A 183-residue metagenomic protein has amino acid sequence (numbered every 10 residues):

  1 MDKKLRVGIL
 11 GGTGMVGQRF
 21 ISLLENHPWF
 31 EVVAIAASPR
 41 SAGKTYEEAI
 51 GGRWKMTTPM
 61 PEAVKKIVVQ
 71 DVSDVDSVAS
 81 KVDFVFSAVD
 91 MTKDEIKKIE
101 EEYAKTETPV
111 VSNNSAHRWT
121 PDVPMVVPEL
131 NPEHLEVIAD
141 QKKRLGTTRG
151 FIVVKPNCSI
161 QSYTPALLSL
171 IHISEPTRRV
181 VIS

Functional and structural regions predicted by a protein language model:
D2-R6: Extreme N-terminal starter segment of soluble prokaryotic enzymes
T13, G17-I21: N-terminal Rossmann NAD(P)H-binding glycine-rich loop of SDR-like oxidoreductase domains
N26, V32-V64: Glycine-rich phosphate-binding loop and adjoining beta1-alpha1-beta2 segment of Rossmann-like nucleotide-binding folds
M56-K97: A structured beta-alpha segment of the ubiquitous adenosine-cofactor-binding alpha/beta core
D94-T147: Rossmann-fold NAD(P)-binding glycine/threonine-rich loop
Q161-S174: Oxidoreductase and adenylate-handling cofactor-binding alpha/beta cores
I171-S183: Single conserved hydrophobic/aromatic residue that forms the stacking wall/gate of nucleotide- or nucleobase-binding
